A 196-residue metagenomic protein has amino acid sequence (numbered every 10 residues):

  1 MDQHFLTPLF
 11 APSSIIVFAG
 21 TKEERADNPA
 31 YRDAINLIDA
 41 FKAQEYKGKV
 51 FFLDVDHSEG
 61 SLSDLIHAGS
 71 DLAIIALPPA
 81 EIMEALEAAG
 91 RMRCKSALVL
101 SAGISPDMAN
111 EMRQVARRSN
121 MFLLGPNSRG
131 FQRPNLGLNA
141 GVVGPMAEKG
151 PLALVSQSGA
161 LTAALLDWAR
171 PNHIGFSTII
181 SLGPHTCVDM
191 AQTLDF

Functional and structural regions predicted by a protein language model:
M1-F196: Catalytic-core regions of core metabolic enzymes, especially those transforming organic acids/acyl-group intermediates
